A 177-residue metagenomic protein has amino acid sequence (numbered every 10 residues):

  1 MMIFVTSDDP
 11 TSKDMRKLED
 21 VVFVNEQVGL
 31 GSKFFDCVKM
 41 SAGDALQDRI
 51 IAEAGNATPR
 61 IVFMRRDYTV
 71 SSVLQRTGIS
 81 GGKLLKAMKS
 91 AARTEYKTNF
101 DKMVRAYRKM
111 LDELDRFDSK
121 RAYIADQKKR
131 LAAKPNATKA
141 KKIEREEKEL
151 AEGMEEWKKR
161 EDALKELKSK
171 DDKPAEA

Functional and structural regions predicted by a protein language model:
M1-F34: Local sequence-structure signature of Cys/Sec-based thiol-disulfide redox active-site neighborhoods
M1-M2, K33-K39, T58-P59, R66: Loop/turn elements at helix/coil->beta-strand transitions in domains of secreted/extracellular proteins
D8-T11, A42-L46, Y68-T69: Solvent-exposed loop/turn segments at secondary-structure junctions within structured extracellular/periplasmic domains
K13-K17, R49-I50, S72-Q75: Short, solvent-exposed loop/turn and secondary-structure capping segments
D48-N56: Structural alpha/beta surface segment adjacent to cysteine/selenocysteine redox centers across thiol/disulfide enzymes
G55-F100: Non-catalytic, surface beta->alpha helical segment in thiol-disulfide oxidoreductase systems
L85-A177: Non-globular targeting/processing and membrane-anchoring segments
